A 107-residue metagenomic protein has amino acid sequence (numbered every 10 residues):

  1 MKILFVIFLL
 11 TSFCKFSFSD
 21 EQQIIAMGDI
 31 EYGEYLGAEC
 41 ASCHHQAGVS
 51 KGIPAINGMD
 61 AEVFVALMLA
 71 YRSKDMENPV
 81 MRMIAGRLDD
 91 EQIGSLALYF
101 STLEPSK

Functional and structural regions predicted by a protein language model:
L4-F13: Sec-dependent N-terminal signal peptides
K15-G37, P105: Electrostatic cytochrome c docking/interface patches
D20, Q46, I84, Y99-S101: Residue-level hotspots at or immediately adjacent to binding/recognition sites across diverse folds
I24, V49-P54, E77, L103-K107: Inter-heme linker and motif-flanking segments adjacent to c-type heme-binding CXXCH motifs in c-type cytochromes
I30, E34, G48-M76: Gly/Gly-Pro-rich "capping" loops immediately C-terminal to redox-active cysteine motifs in periplasmic/lumenal
G33, A38-A47, L96: The canonical Cys-X-X-Cys-His
L69-E91: Short Fe-S-cluster ligation motifs
G86-K107: C-terminal capping alpha-helices of c-type cytochrome domains
